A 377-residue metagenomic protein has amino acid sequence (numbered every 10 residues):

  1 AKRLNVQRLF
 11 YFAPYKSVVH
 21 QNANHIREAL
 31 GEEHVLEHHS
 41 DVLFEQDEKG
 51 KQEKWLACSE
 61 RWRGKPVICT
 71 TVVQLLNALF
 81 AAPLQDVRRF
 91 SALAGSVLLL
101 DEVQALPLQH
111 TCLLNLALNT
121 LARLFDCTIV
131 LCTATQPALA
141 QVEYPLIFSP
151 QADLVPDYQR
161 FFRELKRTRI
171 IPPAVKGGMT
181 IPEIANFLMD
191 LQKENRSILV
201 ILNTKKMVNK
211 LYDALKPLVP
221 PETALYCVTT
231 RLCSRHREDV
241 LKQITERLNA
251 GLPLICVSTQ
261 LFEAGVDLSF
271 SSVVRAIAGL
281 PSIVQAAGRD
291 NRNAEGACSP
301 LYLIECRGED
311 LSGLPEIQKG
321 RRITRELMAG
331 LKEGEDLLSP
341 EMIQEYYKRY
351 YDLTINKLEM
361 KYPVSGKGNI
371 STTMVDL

Functional and structural regions predicted by a protein language model:
V6-L30, S40-V42, A138: Conserved Walker A/P-loop ATP-binding site and its immediately adjacent core in helicase/helicase-like ATPase domains
R8, R63-I68, V73, A94-V97 (+3 more regions): Loop/turn-to-beta-strand initiation segments
G31-F80: Inter-Walker segment of RecA-like/P-loop motor cores
L36-Q52, N203-K206, L225-L241, V257-E263: Conserved helicase motor
R61-A82, R247-E263, R275: Conserved two-lobed SF2 helicase motor
V73, D86-L121: SF2 helicase catalytic motif II
A122, A185-S197, I201, K206-E238 (+4 more regions): C-terminal helicase lobe and adjacent C-terminal extensions/tails of nucleic-acid helicase motors
T135-Q192: Interdomain hinge/linker at the junction between the two RecA-like core domains of SF2 helicases
